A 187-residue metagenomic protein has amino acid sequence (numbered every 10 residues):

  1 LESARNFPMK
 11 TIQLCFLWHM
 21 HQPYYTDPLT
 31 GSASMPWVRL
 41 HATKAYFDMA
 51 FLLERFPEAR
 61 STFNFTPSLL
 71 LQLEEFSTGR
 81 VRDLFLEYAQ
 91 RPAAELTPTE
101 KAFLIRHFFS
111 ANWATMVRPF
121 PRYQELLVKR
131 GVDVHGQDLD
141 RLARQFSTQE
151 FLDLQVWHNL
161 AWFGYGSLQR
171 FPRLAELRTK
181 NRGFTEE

Functional and structural regions predicted by a protein language model:
E2-A4: Acidic, Ala/Val/Gly-enriched low-complexity intrinsically disordered segments
F7-E187: Catalytic cores of glycan-processing enzymes that make or break glycosidic bonds
